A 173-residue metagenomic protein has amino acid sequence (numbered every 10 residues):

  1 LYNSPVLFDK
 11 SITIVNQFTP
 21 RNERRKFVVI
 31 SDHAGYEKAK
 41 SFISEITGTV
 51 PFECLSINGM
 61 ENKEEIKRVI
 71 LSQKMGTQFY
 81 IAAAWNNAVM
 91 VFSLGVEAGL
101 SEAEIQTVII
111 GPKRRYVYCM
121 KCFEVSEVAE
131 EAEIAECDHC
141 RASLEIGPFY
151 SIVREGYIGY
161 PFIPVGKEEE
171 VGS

Functional and structural regions predicted by a protein language model:
L1-R115: FNR/FR-type flavoprotein reductase catalytic core
S93-S173: Cys/His-clustered metal-coordination modules, chiefly Zn-binding fingers
